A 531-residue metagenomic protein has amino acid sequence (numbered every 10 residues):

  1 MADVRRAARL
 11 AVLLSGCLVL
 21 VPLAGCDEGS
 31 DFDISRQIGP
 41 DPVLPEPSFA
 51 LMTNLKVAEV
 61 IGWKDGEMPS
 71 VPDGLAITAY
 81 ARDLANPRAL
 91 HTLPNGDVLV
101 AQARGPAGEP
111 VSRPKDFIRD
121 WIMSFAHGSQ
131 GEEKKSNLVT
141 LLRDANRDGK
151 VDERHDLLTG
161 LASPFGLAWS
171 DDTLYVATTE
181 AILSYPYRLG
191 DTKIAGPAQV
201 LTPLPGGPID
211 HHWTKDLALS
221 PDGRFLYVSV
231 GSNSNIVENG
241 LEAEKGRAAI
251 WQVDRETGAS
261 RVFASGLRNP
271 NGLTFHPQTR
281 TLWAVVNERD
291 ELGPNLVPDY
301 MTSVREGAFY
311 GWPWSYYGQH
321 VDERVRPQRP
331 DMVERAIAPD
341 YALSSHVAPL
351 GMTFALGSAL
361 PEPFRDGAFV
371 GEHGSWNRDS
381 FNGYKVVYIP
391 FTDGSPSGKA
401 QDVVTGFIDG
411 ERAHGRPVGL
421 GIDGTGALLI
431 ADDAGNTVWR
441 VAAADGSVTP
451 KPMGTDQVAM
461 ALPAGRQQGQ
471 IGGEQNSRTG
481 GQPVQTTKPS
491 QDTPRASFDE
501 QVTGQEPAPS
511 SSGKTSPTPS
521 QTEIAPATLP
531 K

Functional and structural regions predicted by a protein language model:
P22-G25: C-terminal motif of bacterial Sec signal peptides marking the signal peptidase cleavage site
D27-V71, G108-V111, K115-K134, H212-T214 (+6 more regions): Beta-propeller domain segments
A81-D83, D156-L161, L201-I209, F263-G266 (+2 more regions): Surface loop/turn motifs at the tips and blade-to-blade linkers of beta-strand repeat domains
L90, L167, L217, P270-L273 (+2 more regions): Hydrophobic core register within WD40 beta-propeller blades
L93-N95, W169-D171, L219-D222, P277-T279 (+2 more regions): Residue-level detector of Asp-centered blade-edge/turn motifs that repeat once per structural unit in beta-propeller
D97-L99, T173-V176, F225-S229, T281-V285 (+2 more regions): Conserved beta-propeller blade signature
D152-D172, T178-S220: Asp-box/WD-like beta-propeller blade repeats and closely related beta-sheet repeat scaffolds
P450-K531: Compositionally biased, proline/threonine/alanine/serine-rich low-complexity intrinsically disordered stretches
